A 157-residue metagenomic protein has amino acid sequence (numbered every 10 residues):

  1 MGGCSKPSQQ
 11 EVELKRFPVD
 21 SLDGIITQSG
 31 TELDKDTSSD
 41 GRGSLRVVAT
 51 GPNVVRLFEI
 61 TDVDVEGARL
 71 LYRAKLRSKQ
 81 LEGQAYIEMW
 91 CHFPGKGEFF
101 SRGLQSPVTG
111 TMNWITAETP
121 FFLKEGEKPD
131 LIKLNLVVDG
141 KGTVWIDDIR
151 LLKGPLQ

Functional and structural regions predicted by a protein language model:
G3-Q157: Extracellular and organelle-lumenal recognition/adhesion modules and their flexible linkers in secreted
